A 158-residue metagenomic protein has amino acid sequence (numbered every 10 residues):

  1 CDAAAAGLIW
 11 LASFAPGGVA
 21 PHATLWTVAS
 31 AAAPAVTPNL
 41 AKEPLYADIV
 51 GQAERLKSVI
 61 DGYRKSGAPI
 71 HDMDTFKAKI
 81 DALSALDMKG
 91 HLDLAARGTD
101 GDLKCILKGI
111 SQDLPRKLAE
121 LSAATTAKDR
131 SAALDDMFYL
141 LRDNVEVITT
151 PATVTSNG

Functional and structural regions predicted by a protein language model:
C1-G18: Sec-dependent N-terminal signal peptides
T24-D74, T153-G158: Immediate post-signal-peptide N-terminus of mature secreted/exported proteins
N39-K42, Y46, R116-G158: C-terminal amphipathic alpha-helix
A53, K57-R64, D87-L94, P115-T125 (+1 more regions): A structural signal for well-ordered alpha-helices, especially hydrophobic packing surfaces of coiled-coils
I70-H71, A95-D102, A124-K128: Short acidic, glycine/proline-enriched loop segments that cap or flank alpha-helices
M73-D81, G101-Q112, R130-Y139: Short, charged, amphipathic alpha-helical segments
L86-L107: Short, solvent-exposed, charged loop/turn and helix-capping segments that join or cap alpha-helices on peripheral
